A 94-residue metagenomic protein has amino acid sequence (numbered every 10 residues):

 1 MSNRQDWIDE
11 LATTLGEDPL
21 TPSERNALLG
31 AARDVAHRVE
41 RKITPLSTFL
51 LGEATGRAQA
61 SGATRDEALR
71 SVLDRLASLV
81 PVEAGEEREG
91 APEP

Functional and structural regions predicted by a protein language model:
M1-L15: Long, acidic, intrinsically disordered low-complexity segments
L11, E67-P94: C-terminal binding/interaction regions
A12-L15, P19, V39, Q59 (+1 more regions): Structural signal for hydrophobic packing residues in well-ordered secondary-structure cores of soluble enzyme domains
E17-A31: Acidic-glycine-rich active-site phosphate/pyrophosphate-binding loop
A32-K42, P94: A short glycine/serine-rich beta->alpha loop
E40-I43, A54-D66: Short helix-capping/linker segments at secondary-structure and domain boundaries
T44-T48: Short, well-ordered alpha-helical segments that carry or flank key catalytic/ligand-binding motifs at enzyme/regulatory
